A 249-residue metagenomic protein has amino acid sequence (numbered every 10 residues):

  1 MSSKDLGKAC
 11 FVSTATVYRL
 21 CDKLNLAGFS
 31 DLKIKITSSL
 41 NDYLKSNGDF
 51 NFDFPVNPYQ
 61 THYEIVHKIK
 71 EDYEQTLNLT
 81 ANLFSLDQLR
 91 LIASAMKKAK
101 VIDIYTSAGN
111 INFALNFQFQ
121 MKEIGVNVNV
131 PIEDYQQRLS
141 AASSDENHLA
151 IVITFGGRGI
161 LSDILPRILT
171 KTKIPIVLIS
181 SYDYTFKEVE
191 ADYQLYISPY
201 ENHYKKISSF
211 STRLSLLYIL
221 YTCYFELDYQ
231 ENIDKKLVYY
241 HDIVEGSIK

Functional and structural regions predicted by a protein language model:
M1, K8-V12, T16-D87: HTH-adjacent hinge/linker in prokaryotic transcriptional regulators
K4, T37, K97, V238-H241: Short amphipathic alpha-helical surface patches that mediate protein-protein
R19, T76-L79, L91, N116 (+2 more regions): Alpha-helical scaffold segments in soluble metabolic enzymes
V66, K70, L89-I92, A114 (+1 more regions): Hydrophobic packing residues in well-ordered alpha-helices of helical domains and bundles
D87-A99: Glycine-rich phosphate/diphosphate-binding loops that line cofactor/substrate pockets in enzymes
K97-S215, Y221-D228: Glycine-rich phosphate-binding loops that contact phosphosugars or nucleotide phosphates
Q230-K249: A short, charged, Gly/Pro-tolerant segment at domain boundaries
